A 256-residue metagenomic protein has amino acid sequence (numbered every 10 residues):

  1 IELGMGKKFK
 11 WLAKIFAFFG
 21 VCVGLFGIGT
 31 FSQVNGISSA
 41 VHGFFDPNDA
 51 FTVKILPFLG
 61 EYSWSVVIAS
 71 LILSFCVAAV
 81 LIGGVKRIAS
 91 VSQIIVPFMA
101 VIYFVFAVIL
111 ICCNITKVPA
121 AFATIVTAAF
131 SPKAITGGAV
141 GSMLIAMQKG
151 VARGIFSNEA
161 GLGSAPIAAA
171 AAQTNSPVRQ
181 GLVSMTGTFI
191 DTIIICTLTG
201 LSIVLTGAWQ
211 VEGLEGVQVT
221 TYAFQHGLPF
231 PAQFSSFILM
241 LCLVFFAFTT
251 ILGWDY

Functional and structural regions predicted by a protein language model:
E2-K8, W209-L228, Y256: Flexible loop linkers connecting adjacent transmembrane helices in multi-pass alpha-helical membrane transporters
L3-N35, S39-V80, F234, L241-T250: Helix-loop-helix module between adjacent transmembrane segments
F9-L25, A69-I72, A134-S157, I194-L198 (+2 more regions): Select transmembrane alpha-helical segments in multipass membrane proteins
F16, V34-V41, W64-N114, V118-V126 (+1 more regions): Membrane-interface loop-to-helix entry segments
N35-G36, G163-A172, S202-V204, Q218-Y222 (+1 more regions): Re-entrant/interfacial helical elements at transmembrane boundaries that shape and gate the permeation pathway
A78-V80, G154-A160, S164-P177, S184-T188: Helix-loop junctions at the membrane interface of multi-pass solute transporters
A100-Y103, L110, S202-T206, Q233-Y256: Hydrophobic alpha-helical segments of multi-pass membrane transport proteins
F106-T124, I135-G138, A171-T174, T186 (+1 more regions): Extracellular/periplasmic helix-exit of transmembrane alpha-helices
